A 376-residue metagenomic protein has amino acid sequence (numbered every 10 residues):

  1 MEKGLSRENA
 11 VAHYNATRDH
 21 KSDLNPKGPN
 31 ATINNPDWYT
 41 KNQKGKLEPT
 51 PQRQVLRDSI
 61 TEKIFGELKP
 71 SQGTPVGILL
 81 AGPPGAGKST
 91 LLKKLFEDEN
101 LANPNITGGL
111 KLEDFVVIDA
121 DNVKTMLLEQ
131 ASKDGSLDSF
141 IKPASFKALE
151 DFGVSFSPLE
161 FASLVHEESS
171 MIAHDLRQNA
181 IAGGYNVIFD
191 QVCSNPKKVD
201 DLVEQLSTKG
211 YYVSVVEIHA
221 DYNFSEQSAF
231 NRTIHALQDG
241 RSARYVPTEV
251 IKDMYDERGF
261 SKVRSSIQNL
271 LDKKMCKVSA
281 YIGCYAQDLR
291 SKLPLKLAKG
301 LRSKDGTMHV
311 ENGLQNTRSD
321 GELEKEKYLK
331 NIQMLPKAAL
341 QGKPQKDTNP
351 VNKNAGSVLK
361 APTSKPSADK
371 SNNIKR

Functional and structural regions predicted by a protein language model:
M1-K3, K346-R376: Non-Sec secretion/translocation targeting segments of pathogen effectors
I33-K69: N-terminal pre-Walker A segment at the start of P-loop NTPase domains
P83-P84: The conserved Walker
G87: Conserved glycine(s) of the Walker
L91: Hydrophobic positions on the alpha1 helix immediately C-terminal to the Walker A/P-loop
F96-A182: Conserved substrate/cofactor phosphate-moiety recognition/catalytic segment in nucleotide-dependent phosphotransferases
S194, S207-F230: Conserved phosphate-donor/acceptor-positioning beta-strand/loop module used by diverse small-molecule
N223-V358: Conserved GTP-binding G-domain of TRAFAC-class P-loop NTPases and closely related GTPase folds
